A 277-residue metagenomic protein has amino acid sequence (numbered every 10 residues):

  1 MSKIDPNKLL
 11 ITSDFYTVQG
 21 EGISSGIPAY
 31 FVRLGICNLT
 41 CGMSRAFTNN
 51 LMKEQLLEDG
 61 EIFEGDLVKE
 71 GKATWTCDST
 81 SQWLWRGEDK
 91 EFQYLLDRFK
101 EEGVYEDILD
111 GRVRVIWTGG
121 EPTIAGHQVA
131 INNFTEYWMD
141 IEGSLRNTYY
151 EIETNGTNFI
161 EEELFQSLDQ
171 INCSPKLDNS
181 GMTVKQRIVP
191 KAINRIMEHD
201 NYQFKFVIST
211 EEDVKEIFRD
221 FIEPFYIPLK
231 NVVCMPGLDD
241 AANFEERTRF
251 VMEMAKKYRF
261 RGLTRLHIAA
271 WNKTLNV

Functional and structural regions predicted by a protein language model:
M1-P28: Short, Lys/Arg-rich amphipathic segments at extreme N-termini
S2-I4, L9-T12, L39, M43-S167: Conserved Radical SAM active-site core
T17-G20, S25, S79, N179 (+1 more regions): Generic structural "secondary-structure junction" signal
G22-S25, C41-A46, L275: Short, glycine/acidic-enriched capping/hinge loops at junctions between secondary-structure elements
K100, D110-R114, P122-V277: Conserved AdoMet/S-adenosylmethionine-binding subsite of the radical SAM
